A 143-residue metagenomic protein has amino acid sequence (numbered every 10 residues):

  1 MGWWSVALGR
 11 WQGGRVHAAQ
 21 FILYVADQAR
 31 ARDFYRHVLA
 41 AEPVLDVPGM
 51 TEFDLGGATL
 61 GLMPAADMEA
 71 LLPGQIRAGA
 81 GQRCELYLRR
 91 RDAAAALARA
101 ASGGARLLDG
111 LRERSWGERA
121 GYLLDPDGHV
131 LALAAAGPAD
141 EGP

Functional and structural regions predicted by a protein language model:
L8-Q20, A41-R91, A95-L124, A135-P143: Vicinal oxygen chelate
V25-D27, S115: Conserved beta-strand-loop-alpha-helix junction that forms the acyl-donor binding cleft
D27-A41: Amphipathic alpha-helical segments
A31-Y35, A100, D125-G128: Conserved active-site tyrosine of GNAT-family acetyltransferases
